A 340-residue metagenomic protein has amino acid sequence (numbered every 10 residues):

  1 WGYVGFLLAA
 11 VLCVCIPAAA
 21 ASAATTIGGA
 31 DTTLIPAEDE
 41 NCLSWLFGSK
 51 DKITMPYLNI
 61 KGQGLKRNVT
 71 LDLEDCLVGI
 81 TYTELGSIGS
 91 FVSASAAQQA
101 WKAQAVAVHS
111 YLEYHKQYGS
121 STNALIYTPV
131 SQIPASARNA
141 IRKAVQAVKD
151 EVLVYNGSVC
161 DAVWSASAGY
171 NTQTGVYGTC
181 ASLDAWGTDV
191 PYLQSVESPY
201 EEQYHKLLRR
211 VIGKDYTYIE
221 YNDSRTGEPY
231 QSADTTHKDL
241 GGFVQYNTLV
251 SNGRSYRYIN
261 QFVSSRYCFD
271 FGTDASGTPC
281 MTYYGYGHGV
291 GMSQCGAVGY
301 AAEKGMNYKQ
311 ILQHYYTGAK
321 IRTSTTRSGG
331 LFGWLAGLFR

Functional and structural regions predicted by a protein language model:
W1-R340: Conserved, single-site charged/polar hotspot
